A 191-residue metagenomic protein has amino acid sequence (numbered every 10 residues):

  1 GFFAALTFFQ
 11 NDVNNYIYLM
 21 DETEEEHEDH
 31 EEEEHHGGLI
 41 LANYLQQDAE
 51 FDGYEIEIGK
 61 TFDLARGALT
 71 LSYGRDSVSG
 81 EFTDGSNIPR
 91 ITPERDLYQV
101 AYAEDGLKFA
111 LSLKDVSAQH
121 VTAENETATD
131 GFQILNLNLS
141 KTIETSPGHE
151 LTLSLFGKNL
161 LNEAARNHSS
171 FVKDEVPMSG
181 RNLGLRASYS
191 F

Functional and structural regions predicted by a protein language model:
F2: Conserved catalytic-core segment of nucleotide-activated headgroup transferases in glycan assembly
A5-V13, E22, H30-H120, A164 (+1 more regions): Gram-negative outer-membrane beta-barrel transporters
I17-M20, R166-H168: Short aromatic-enriched loop/helix-cap "lid" or pocket-rim segments at secondary-structure transitions that line
E50-Y54, T92-D96, G131-L135, H149 (+1 more regions): Residues that define the transmembrane beta-barrel architecture of outer-membrane proteins
E55-K60, N136-T142, L153: Short, well-ordered amphipathic alpha-helices
H120, K141-F191: C-terminal beta-signal and adjacent terminal beta-strands/loops of Gram-negative outer-membrane beta-barrel proteins
A123-A128: Short, surface-exposed loop/helix-turn segments at secondary-structure junctions that function as lids/hinges flanking
